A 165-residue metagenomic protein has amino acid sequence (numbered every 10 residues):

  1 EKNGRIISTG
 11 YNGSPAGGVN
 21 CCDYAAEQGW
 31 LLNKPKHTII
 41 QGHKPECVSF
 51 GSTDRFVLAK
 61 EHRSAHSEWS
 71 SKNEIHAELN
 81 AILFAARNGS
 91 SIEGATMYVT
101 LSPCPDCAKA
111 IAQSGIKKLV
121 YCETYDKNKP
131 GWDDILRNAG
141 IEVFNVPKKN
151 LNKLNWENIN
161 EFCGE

Functional and structural regions predicted by a protein language model:
E1-E165: Zinc-dependent deaminase catalytic domain
